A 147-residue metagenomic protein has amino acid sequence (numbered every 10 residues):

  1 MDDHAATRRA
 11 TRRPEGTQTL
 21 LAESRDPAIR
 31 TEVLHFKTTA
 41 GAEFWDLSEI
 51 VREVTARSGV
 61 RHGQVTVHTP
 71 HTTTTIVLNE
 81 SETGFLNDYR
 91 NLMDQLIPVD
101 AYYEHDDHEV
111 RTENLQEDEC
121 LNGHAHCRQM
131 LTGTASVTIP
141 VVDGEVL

Functional and structural regions predicted by a protein language model:
D2-L147: Active-site histidine-anchored catalytic micro-motif
